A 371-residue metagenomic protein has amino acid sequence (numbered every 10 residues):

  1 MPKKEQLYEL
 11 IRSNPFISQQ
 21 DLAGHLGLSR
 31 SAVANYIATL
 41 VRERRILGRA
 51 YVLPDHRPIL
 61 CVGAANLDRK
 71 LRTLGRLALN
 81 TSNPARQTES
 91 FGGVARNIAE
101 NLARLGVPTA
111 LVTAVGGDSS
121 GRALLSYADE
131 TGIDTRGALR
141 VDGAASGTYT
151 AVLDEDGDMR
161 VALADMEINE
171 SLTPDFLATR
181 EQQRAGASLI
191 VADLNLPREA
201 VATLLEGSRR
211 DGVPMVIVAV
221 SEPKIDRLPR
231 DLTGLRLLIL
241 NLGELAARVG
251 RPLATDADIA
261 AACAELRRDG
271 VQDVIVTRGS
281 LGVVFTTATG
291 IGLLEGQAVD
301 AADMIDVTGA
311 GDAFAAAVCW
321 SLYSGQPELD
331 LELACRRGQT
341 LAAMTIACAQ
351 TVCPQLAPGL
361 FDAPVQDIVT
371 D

Functional and structural regions predicted by a protein language model:
M1-Q19, H25-P54, D256-D371: Conserved phosphate-binding/catalytic region of the ribokinase-like
K3-S13, I17-H25, S29-V112, S119-A123 (+1 more regions): Glycine-rich phosphate/adenosyl-contacting loop at the front of the ribokinase-like
D55-H56, L67, L77-R86, R104-S188 (+1 more regions): Conserved N-terminal subdomain of the carbohydrate kinase-like
G75-P84, N241, L293-V299: Short glycine/proline- and charge-enriched loop/turn segments that cap or connect secondary-structure elements
L102, N241, G311: Short, conserved phosphate/pyrophosphate- and ester-handling motifs at nucleotide-, phospho-/glycolipid
A103, R209, Y323: Gly/Ala-rich phosphate-binding loop of Rossmann-like dinucleotide-binding domains, activating on the conserved
R209-G292: Conserved phosphate/ATP/ADP-binding segment of small-molecule kinases
